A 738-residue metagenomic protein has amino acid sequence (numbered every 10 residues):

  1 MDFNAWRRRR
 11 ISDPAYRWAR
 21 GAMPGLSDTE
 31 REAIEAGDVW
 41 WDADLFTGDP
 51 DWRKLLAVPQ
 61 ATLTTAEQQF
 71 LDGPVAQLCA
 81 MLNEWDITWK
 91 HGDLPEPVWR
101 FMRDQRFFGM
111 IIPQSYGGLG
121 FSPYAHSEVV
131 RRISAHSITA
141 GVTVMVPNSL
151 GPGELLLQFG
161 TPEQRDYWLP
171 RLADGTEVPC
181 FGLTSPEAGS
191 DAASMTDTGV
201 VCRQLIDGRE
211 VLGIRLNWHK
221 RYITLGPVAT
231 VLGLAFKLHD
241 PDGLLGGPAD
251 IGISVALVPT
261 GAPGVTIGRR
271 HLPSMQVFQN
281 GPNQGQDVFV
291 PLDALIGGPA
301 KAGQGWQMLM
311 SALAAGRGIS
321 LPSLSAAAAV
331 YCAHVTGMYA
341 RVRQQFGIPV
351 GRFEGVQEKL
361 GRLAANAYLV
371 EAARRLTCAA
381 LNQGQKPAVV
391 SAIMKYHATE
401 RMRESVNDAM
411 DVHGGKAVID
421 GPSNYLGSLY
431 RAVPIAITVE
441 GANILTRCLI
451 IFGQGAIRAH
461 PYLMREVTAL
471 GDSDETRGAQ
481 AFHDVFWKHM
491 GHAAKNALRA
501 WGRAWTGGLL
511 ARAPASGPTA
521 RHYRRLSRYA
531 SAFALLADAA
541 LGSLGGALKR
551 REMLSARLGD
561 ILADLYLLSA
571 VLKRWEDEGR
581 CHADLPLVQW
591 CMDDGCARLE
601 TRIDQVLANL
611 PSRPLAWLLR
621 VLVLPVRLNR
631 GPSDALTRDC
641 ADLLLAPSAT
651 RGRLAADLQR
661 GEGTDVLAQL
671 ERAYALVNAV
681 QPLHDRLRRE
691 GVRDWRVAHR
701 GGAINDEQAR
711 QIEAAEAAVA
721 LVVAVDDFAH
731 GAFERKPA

Functional and structural regions predicted by a protein language model:
M1-P147, E154, F159-V178, S190 (+2 more regions): Amphipathic, small/basic residue-rich leader segments at the start of a protein or domain
R209-V265: A short core secondary-structure module
P263-F289: Flexible, small-/acidic-enriched active-site or ligand-binding loops
N280, V288-F289, L295-M308, V412-Y430: Flexible glycine/proline-rich, aromatic-decorated loop/lid segments
Q284-R317, H334-G351, N496-P518, Y529-K549: A glycine-rich, basic-preceded beta-loop-alpha segment at the flavin cofactor/substrate interface of flavin-utilizing
G355-N382, N407-M410, L565-R574: Loop-to-helix element that buttresses phosphate recognition and phosphoryl-transfer chemistry
Q385-A417, P586-L599: Charged, glycine-rich active-site and insertion segments that engage polyanionic ligands
H492-A738: C-terminal amphipathic alpha-helical interaction region
